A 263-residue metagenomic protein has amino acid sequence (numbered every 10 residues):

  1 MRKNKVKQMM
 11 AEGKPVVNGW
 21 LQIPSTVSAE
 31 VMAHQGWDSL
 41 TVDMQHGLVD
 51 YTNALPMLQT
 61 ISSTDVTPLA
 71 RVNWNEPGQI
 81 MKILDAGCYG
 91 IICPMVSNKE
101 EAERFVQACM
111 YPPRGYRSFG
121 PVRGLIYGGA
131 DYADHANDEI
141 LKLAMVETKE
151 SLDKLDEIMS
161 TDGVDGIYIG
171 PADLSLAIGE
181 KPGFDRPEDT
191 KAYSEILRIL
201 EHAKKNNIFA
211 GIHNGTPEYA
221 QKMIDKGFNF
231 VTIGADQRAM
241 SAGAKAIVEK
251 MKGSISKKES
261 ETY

Functional and structural regions predicted by a protein language model:
M1-Y263: Expand to "…catalyze enediolate/carbanion chemistry for C-C bond making/breaking, isomerization, decarboxylation
